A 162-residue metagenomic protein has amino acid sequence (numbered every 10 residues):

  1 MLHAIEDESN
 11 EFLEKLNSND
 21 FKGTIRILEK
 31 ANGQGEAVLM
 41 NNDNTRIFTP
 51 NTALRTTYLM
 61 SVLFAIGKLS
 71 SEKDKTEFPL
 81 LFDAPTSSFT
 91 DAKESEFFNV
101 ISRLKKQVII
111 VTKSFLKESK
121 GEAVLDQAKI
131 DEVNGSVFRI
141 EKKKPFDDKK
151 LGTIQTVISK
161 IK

Functional and structural regions predicted by a protein language model:
M1-K30, R55, M60: Amphipathic alpha-helical domain-onset/packing element
L2, G35-F64, P85-D91: Conserved ABC ATPase signature
S18, P50, S70-D74, V100-L104 (+1 more regions): Conserved catalytic network of the ASCE P-loop NTPase/AAA+ motor domain
L28, M40, F82-D83, V111: Generic beta-strand/beta-sheet core signal
A53-L59, L81, Q107, E122-A123: Glycine-rich phosphate-binding loop
K68-S71, T86-K93, S102: Membrane-proximal bilayer-interacting regions
T76-P85: Walker B catalytic motif
K93-K162: C-terminal lobe/lid and adjacent interdomain/linker elements of RecA-like ASCE P-loop ATPase modules
